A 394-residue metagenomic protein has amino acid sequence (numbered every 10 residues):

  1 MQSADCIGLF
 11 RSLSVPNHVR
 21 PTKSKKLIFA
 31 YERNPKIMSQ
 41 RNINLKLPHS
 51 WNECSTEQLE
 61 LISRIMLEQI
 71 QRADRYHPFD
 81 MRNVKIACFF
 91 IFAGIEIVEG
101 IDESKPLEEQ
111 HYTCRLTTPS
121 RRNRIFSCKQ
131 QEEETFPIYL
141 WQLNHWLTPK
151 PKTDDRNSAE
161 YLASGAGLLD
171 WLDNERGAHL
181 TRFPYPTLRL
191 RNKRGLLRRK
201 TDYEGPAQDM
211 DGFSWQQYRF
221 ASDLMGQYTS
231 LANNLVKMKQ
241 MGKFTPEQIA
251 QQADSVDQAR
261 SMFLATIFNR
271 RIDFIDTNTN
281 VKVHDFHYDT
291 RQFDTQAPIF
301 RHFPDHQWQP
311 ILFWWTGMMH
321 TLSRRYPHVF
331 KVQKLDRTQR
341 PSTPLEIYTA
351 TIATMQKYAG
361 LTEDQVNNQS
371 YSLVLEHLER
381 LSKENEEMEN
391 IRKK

Functional and structural regions predicted by a protein language model:
S3-K394: An amphipathic, hydrophobic-aromatic interaction surface with interspersed Lys/Arg that forms lipid/phosphate-bearing
